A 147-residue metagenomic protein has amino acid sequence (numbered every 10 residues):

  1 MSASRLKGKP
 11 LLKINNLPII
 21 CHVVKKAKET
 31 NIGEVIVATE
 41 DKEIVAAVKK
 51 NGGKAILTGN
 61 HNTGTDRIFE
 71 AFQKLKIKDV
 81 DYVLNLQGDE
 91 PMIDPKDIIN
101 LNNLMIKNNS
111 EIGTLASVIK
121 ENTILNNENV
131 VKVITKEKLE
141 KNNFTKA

Functional and structural regions predicted by a protein language model:
M1-T39: N-terminal glycine-rich phosphate-binding loop and ensuing alpha1 helix
A3, G8-L11, E90, N122 (+1 more regions): Generic secondary-structure boundary/loop-capping signal
L17, D41, G59-H61, V118-I119 (+1 more regions): Short, solvent-exposed coil/turn elements at secondary-structure transition points
I32, I77-V80, K107-E111: Short, high-confidence coil segments that cap the C-terminus of an alpha-helix and link into the following beta-strand
I36, K42-N103: Short phosphate-binding loop-to-helix
D94-A147: Conserved core of the sugar-phosphate nucleotidyltransferase
